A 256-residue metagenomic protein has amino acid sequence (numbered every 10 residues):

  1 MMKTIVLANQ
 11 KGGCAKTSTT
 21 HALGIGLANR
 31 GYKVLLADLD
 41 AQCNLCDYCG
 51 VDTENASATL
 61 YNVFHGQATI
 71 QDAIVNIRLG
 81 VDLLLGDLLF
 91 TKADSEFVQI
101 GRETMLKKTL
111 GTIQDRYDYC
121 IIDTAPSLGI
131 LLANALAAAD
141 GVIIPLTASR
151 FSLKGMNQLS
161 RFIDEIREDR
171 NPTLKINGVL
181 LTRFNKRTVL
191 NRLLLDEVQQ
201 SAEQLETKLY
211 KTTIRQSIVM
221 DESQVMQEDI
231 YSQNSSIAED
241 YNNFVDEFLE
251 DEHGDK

Functional and structural regions predicted by a protein language model:
M1-K256: P-loop NTP-binding core
